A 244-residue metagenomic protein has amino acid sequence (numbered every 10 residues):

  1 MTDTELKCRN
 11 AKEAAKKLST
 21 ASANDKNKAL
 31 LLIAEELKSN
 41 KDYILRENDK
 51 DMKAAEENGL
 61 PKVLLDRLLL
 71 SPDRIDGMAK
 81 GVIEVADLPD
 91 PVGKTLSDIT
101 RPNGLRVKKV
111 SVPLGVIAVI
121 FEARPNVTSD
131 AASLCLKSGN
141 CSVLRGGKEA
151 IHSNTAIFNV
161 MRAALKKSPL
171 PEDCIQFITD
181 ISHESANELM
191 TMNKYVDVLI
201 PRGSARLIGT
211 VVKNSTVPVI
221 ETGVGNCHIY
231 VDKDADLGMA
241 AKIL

Functional and structural regions predicted by a protein language model:
M1-V107: N-terminal Rossmann-like NAD(P)+-binding subdomain of aldehyde/semialdehyde dehydrogenases
N10, A123-C141, K167, I208-L244: ALDH superfamily catalytic-core signature
K94, L144, Q176-T179, I200-G203 (+2 more regions): General beta-strand structural signal in soluble alpha/beta enzymes
T95-L105, L170-H183: Glycine-rich oxoanion-binding loops at beta->alpha junctions
V112-G115, E122-D180: A glycine-rich phosphate/pyrophosphate-binding beta-strand-loop-alpha-helix module
I157-A163, I181-E184, A235-L244: Active-site glycine-rich loop that binds ribose-phosphate moieties when present
E172-R202: Active-site phosphate-binding strand-loop segment of PLP-dependent enzymes
